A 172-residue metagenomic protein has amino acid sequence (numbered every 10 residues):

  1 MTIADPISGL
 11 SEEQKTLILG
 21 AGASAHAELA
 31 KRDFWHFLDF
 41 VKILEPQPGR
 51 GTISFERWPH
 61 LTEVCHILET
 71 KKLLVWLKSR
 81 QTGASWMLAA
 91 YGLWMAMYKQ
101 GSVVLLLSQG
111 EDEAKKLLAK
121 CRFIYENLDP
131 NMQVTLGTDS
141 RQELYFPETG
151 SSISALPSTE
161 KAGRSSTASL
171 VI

Functional and structural regions predicted by a protein language model:
T2-I172: Phosphate/NTP-binding elements of NTP-utilizing enzymes
